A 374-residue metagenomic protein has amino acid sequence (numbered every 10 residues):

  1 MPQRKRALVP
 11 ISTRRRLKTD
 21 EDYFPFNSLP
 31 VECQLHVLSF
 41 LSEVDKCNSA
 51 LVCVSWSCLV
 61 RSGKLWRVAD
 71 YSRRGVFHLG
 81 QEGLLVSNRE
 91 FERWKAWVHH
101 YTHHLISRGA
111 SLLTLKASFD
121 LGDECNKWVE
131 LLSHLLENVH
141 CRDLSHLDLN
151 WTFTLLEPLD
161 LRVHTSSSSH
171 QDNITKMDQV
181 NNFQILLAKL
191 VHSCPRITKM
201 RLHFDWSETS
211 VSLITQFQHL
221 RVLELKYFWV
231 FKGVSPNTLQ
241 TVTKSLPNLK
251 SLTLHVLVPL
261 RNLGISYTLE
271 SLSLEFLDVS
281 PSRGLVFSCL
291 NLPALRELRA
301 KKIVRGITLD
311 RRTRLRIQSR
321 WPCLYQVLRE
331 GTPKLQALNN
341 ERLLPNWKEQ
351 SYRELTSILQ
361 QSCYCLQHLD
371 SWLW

Functional and structural regions predicted by a protein language model:
P2-W374: The conserved beta-strand core of Leucine-Rich Repeat
